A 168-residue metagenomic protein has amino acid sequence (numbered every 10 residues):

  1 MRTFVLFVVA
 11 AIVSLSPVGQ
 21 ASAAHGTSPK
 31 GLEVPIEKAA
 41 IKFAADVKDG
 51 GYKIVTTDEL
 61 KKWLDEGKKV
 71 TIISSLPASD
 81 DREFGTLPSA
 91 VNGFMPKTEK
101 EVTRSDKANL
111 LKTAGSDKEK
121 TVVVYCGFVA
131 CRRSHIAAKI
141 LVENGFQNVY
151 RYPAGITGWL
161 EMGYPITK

Functional and structural regions predicted by a protein language model:
M1-F4: Positively charged n-region of N-terminal signal peptides that target proteins for export
L6-I12: Sec-dependent N-terminal signal peptides
V13, P17-E83: Flexible, polar/low-complexity N-terminal or interdomain linker segments that lie immediately upstream of folded
A44-G51, M95-K100, G127-V129, F146: Second-shell loop/turn segments in exported
D49, E59-V122: Positively charged, proline/Ser/Thr-rich regional signature most characteristic of the Rhodanese/CDC25-like
G50-K53, T57, E66, T103 (+2 more regions): Solvent-exposed, acidic/flexible segments
R82, G163-K168: Active-site neighborhoods of enzymes that stabilize oxyanions during catalysis
K107-W159: Catalytic cysteine-centered active loop of the rhodanese-like fold, especially the PTP/DSP P-loop
